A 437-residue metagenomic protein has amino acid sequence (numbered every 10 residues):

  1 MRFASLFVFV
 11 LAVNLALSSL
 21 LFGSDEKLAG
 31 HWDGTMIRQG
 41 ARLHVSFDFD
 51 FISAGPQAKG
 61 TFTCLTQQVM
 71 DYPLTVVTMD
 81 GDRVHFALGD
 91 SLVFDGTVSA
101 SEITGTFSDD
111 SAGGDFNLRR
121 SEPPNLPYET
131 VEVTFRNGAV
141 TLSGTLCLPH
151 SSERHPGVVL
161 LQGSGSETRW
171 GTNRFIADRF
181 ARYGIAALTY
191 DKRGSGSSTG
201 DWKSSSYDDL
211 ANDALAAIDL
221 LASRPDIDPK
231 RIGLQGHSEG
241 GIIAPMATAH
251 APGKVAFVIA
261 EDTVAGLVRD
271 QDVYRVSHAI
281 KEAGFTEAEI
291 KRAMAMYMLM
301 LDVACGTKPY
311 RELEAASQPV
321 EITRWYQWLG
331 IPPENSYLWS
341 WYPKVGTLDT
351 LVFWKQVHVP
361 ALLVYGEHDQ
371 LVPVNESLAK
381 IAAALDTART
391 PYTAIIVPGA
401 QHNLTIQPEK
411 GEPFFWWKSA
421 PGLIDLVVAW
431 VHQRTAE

Functional and structural regions predicted by a protein language model:
D25-S99, T106-A112, L142-T145, G157 (+1 more regions): Central antiparallel beta-sheet cores of small beta-barrel/beta-sandwich binding domains
R119-S152: N-terminal cap/lid segment of alpha/beta-hydrolase-fold proteins
R154-G163: Short beta-strand element of the alpha/beta-hydrolase
G165-A177, K192: The serine-hydrolase catalytic nucleophile loop
A177-S197: Conserved alpha/beta-hydrolase
S205-P225: Alpha/beta-hydrolase active-site loop
F257-Q356: Accessory cap/linker subdomain of secreted extracellular hydrolases
V357, L363-Y365, D369: Short beta-strand/loop motif that positions the catalytic acidic residue of the alpha/beta-hydrolase fold
